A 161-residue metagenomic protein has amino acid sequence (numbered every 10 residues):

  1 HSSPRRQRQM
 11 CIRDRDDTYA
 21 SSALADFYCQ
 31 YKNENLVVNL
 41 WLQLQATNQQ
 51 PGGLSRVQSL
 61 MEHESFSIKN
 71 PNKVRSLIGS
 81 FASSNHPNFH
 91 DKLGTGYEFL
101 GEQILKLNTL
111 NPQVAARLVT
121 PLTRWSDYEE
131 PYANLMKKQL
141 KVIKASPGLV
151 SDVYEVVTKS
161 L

Functional and structural regions predicted by a protein language model:
H1-D14: Single conserved hydrophobic/aromatic residue that forms the stacking wall/gate of nucleotide- or nucleobase-binding
R6, T18-S21, K32-L40, K69-L77 (+2 more regions): Generic helix N-cap/helix-start motif at coil->alpha-helix transitions
R13-A20, K32, Q45-G53, G79-G96 (+4 more regions): Alpha-helix capping and inter-helical loop/turn segments
T18-D26, P51-L60, Y97-G101, P131-K141: Amphipathic alpha-helical scaffolding segments comprising HEAT/armadillo-like alpha-solenoid repeats
D26-N35, T47, S59-P71, Q103-T109 (+2 more regions): Solenoid-like repeat scaffolds
N35-P87, F99-G101: Alpha-helical scaffold segments of alpha-solenoid architecture
S126-L161: Eukaryotic acidic, Ser/Thr-rich intrinsically disordered low-complexity regions
